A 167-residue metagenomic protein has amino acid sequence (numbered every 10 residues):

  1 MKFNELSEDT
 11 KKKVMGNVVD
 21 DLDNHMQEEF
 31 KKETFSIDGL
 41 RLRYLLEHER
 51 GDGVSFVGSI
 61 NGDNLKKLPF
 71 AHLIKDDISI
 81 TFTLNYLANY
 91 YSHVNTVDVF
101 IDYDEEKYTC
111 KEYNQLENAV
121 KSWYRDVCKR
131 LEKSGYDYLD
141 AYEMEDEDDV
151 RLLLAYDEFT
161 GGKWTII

Functional and structural regions predicted by a protein language model:
M1-I167: Alpha-helical propensity feature that highlights long, continuous alpha-helices across diverse contexts
